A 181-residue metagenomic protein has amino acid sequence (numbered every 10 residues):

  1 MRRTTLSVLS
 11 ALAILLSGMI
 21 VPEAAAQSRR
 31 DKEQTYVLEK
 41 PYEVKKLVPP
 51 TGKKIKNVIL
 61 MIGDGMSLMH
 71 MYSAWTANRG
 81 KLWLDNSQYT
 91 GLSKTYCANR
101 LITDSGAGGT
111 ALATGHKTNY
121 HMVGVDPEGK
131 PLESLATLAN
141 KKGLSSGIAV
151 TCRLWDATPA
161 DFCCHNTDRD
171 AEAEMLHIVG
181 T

Functional and structural regions predicted by a protein language model:
M1-L9: Bacterial N-terminal signal peptides that target proteins for export
L15-E23: C-terminal segment of classical bacterial N-terminal signal peptides
Q27-T181: N-terminal catalytic scaffold of extracellular/periplasmic and nuclease hydrolases that process anionic headgroups
